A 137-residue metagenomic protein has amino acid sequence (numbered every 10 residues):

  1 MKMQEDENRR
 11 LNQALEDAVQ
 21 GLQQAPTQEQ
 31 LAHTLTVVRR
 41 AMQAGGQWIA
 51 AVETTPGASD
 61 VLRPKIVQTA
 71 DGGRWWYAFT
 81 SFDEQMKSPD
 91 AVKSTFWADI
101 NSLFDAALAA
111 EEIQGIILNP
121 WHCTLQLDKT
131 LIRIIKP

Functional and structural regions predicted by a protein language model:
M1-P137: An interfacial alpha-helical scaffold signature
